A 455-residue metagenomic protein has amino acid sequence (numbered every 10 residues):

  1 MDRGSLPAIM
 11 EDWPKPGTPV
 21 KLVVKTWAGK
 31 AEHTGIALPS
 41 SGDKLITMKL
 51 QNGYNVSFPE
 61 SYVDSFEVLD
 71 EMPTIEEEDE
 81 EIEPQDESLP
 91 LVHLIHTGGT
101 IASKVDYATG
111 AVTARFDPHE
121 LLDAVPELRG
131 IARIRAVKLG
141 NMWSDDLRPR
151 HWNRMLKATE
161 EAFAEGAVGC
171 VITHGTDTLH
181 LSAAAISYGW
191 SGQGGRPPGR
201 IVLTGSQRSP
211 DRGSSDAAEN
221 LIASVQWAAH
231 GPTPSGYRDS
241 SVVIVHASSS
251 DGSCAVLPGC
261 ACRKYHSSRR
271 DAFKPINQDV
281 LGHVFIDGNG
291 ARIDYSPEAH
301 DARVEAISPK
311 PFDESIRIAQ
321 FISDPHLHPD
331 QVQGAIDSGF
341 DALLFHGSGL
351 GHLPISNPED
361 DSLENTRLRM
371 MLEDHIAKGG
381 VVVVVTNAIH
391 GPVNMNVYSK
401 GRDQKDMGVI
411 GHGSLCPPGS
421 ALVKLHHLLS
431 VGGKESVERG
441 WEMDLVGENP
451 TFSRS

Functional and structural regions predicted by a protein language model:
M1-Q85: Conserved RNA-binding domains used in RNP assembly and mRNA/RNA metabolism
V56-F58, G205-G288: Internal gly/pro-rich beta-alpha loop/helix module that stabilizes soluble enzyme cofactors or their anionic handles
I95-H96, D106, D117-P118, D123-R129 (+3 more regions): Accessory alpha-helical/coil subdomains and C-terminal extensions that flank or cap enzyme catalytic cores
R133-A162, I322-I336: Glycine-rich oxoanion-binding loops at beta->alpha junctions
I172-G199, S356-R369: Short Gly/Thr/Asp-enriched flexible loops that form oxyanion-binding sites at enzyme active sites
A183-S235, I376-T386: Short, acidic/small-residue loops that bind anionic groups at enzyme active sites
L344-F345, L350-N394: CN hydrolase (nitrilase-like) catalytic-core segments centered on the catalytic cysteine and neighboring Lys/Glu
H390-E435: Interaction/scaffold regions that mediate signaling and macromolecular assembly across diverse proteins
